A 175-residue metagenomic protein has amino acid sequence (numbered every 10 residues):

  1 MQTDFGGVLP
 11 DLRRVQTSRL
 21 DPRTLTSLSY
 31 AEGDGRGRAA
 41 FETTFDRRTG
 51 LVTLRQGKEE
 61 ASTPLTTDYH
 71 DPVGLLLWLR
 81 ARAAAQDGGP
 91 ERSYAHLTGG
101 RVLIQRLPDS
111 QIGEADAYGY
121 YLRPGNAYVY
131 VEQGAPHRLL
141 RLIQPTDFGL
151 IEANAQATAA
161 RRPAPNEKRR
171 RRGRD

Functional and structural regions predicted by a protein language model:
M1-T49, R82-D175: Acidic, serine/threonine-rich low-complexity disordered tracts
T49-H70: Acidic/charged, solvent-exposed loop-and-adjacent secondary-structure segments enriched in E/D, K/R, S/T, and G/P
E59-S62, L75, D175: N-terminal trafficking/processing presequences and adjacent post-cleavage segments of proteins routed to secretion
D71-V73, Q133: General structural signal for secondary-structure boundaries
G74-A84: Beta-strand/loop-rich accessory regions of lumenal/periplasmic or secreted enzymes, predominantly carbohydrate-active
